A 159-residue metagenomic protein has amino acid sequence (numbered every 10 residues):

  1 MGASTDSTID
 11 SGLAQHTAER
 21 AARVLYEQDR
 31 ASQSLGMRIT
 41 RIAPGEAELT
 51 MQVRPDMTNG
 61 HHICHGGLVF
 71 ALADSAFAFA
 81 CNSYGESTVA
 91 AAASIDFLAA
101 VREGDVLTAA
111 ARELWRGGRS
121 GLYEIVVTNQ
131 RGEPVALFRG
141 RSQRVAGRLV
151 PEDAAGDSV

Functional and structural regions predicted by a protein language model:
M1-V159: Terminal targeting signals and extreme-terminal segments of soluble enzymes
